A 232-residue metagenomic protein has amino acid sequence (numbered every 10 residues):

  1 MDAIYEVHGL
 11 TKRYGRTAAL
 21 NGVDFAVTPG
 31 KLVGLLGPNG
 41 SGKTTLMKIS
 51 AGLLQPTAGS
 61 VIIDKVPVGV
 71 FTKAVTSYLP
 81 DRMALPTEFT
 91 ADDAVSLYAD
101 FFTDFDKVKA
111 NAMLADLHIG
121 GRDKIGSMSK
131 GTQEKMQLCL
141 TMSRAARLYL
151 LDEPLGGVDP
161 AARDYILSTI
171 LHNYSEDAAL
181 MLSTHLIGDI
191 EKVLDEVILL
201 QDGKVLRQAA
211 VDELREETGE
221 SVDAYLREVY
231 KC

Functional and structural regions predicted by a protein language model:
L36-P38: The feature captures the beta-strand-to-loop junction immediately N-terminal to the Walker
A51: Helix-to-loop junction immediately C-terminal to a conserved catalytic motif
A58-T72: Conserved ABC transporter NBD signature motif
R82-Q137: ABC-family P-loop ATPase nucleotide-binding domains
Y149-E153: Catalytic Walker B motif of ABC-type/P-loop ATPase nucleotide-binding domains
Q208-A209: ABC ATPase "signature
